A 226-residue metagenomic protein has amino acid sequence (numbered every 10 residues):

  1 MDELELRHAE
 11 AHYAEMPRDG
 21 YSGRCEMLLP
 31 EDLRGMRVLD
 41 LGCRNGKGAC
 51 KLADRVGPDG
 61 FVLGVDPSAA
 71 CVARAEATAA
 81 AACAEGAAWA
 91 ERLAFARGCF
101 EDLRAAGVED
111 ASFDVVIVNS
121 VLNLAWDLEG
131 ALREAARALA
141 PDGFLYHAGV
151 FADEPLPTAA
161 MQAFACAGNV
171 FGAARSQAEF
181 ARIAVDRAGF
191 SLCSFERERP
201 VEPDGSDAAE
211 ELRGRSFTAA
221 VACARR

Functional and structural regions predicted by a protein language model:
H12-R37, K47-K51, R55: Conserved alpha-helix/loop element of class I SAM-dependent methyltransferases that forms part of the SAM/SAH-binding
L39-L103: Class I SAM-dependent methyltransferase SAM/SAH-binding core
G57, A125-W126, L139-A140: Helix-to-beta-strand junctions that scaffold the AdoMet/dcAdoMet cofactor pocket in Class I SAM-dependent enzymes
D102-V116: A short acidic, Gly/Pro-enriched loop at the edge of an enzyme's catalytic core that lines a small-molecule cofactor
D114-D127: A short SAM/SAH-binding and catalytic strip from SAM-dependent methyltransferases
E129-F144: A short glycine-rich, Lys/Arg-flanked "PGG" loop and its adjoining helix->strand segment in the class I
V150-F171: Short, glycine-/aromatic-enriched active-site segment of Class I SAM-dependent methyltransferases
G172-A188: Short alpha-helix
